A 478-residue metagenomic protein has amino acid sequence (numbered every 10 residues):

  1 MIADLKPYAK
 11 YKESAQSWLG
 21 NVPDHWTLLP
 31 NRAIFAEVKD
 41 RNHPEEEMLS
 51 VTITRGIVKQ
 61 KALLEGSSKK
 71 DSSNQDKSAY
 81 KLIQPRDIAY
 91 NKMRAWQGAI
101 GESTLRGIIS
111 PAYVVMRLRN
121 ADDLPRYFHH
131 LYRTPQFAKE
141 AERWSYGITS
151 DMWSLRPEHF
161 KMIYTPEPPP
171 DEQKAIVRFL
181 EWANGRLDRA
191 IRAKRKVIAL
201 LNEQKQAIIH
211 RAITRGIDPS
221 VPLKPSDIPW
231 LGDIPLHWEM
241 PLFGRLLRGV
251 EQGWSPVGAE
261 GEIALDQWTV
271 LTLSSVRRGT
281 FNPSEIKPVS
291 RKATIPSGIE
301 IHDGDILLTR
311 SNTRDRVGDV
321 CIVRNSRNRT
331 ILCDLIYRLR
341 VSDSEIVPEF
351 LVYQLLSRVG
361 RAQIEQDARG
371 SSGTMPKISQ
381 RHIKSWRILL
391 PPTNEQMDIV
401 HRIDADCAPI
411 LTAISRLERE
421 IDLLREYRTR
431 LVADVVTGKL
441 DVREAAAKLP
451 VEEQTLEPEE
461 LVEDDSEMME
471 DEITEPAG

Functional and structural regions predicted by a protein language model:
M1-K10, A15-L19, H25, P168-S220 (+1 more regions): Amphipathic alpha-helical coiled-coil/heptad-repeat segments
P7-H43, M162, P170, K174 (+5 more regions): Non-catalytic DNA-recognition/assembly elements of restriction-modification systems
Y11-A15, L29-E46, V51-P85, G244-E260 (+3 more regions): Sequence-specific dsDNA recognition surfaces
Y11-S14, M93, G107-V114, I148-K174 (+3 more regions): A short glycine-rich beta-alpha junction/loop motif
S17-N21, D71-N74, V114-R119, K161-E167 (+4 more regions): Short, well-ordered beta-strand elements within core beta-sheets of diverse protein domains
E47, I53-K69, I88-V114, R126 (+8 more regions): Short, ligand-facing micro-motifs at secondary-structure edges
A121-Y127, E345-E349, N394: Short, conserved charged micro-motifs
